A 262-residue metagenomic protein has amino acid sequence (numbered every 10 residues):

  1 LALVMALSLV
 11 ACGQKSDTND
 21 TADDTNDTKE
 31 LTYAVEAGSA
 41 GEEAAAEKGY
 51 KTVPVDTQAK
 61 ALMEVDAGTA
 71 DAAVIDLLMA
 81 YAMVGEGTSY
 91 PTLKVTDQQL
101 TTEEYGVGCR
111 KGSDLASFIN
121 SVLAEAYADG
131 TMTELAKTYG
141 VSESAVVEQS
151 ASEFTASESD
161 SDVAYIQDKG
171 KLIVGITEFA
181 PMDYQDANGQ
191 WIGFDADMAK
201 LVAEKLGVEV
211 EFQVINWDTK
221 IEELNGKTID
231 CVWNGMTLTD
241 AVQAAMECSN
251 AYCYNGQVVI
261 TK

Functional and structural regions predicted by a protein language model:
S8-A11: C-terminal motif of bacterial Sec signal peptides marking the signal peptidase cleavage site
G13-K15: Bacterial signal peptide processing site
D20-D24, K48-T57, L62-E64, A72 (+4 more regions): Extracytoplasmic small-molecule ligand-binding "clamshell" domains of the periplasmic binding protein/Venus flytrap
T28, G85-T101, K200, E204 (+1 more regions): Acidic, polar ligand-binding/catalytic clefts
A34-E47: Secondary-structure junction motif
A37, L77-L78, D97-Q99, E178 (+1 more regions): Short secondary-structure boundary segments
S39, T101-A145, A196-K205: Extended ligand-binding regions for polar small-molecule ligands
L77, G85-S121, E143-T155, C253-T261: Periplasmic-binding protein-like
